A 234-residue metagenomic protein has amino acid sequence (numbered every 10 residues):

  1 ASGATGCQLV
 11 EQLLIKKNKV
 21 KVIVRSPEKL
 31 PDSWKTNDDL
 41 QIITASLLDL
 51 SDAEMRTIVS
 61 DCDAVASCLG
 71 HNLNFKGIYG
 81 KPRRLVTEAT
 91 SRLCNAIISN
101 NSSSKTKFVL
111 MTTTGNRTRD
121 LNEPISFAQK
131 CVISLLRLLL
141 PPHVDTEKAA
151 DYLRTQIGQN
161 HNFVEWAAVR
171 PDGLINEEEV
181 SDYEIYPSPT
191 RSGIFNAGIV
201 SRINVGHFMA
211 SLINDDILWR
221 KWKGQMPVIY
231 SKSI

Functional and structural regions predicted by a protein language model:
A1-N18: N-terminal Rossmann NAD(P)H-binding glycine-rich loop of SDR-like oxidoreductase domains
G3-A4, S192-I234: Mid/C-terminal beta-alpha module of Rossmann-like enzyme folds, strongest in SDR-family dehydrogenases/epimerases
N18-P27: Conserved glycine-rich Rossmann-like NAD(P)H-binding loop of the short-chain dehydrogenase/reductase
K21, R92-P141: Conserved Rossmann-fold NAD(P)-dependent oxidoreductase catalytic core, especially the SDR/UDP-sugar
V22, P31-R92, A96: NAD(P)H-binding glycine-rich loop region in Rossmannoid oxidoreductase-like domains and their noncatalytic homologs
N74, T114-L121, L174-E177: Conserved catalytic-site region of short-chain dehydrogenase/reductase
D151-N176: Conserved beta-loop-beta element that borders a ligand/cofactor-binding pocket
